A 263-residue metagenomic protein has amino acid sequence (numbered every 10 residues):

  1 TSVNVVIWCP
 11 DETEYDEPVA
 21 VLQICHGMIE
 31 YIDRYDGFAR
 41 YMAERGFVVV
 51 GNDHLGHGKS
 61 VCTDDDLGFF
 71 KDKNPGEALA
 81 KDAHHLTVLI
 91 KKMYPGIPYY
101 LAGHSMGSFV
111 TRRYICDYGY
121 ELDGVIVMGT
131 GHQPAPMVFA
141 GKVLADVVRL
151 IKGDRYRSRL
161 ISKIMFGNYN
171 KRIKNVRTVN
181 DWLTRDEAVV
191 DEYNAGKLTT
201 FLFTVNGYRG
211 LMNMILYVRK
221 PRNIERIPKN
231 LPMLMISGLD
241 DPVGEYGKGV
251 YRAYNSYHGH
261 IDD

Functional and structural regions predicted by a protein language model:
T1-D11: A short loop-to-beta-strand scaffold at the N-terminal edge of the catalytic core in hydrolase folds
V19-E30, S105, L239-D240: Active-site glycine-rich loops that stabilize anionic/oxyanionic intermediates across multiple enzyme folds
I32-D65: Conserved alpha/beta-hydrolase
K71-K92: Alpha/beta-hydrolase active-site loop
Y94-S105: Alpha/beta-hydrolase fold nucleophile elbow
T111-L198: Alpha/beta-hydrolase-fold enzymes
M235-S237: Short beta-strand/loop motif that positions the catalytic acidic residue of the alpha/beta-hydrolase fold
P242-R252: Conserved alpha/beta-hydrolase "acid-adjacent" motif
